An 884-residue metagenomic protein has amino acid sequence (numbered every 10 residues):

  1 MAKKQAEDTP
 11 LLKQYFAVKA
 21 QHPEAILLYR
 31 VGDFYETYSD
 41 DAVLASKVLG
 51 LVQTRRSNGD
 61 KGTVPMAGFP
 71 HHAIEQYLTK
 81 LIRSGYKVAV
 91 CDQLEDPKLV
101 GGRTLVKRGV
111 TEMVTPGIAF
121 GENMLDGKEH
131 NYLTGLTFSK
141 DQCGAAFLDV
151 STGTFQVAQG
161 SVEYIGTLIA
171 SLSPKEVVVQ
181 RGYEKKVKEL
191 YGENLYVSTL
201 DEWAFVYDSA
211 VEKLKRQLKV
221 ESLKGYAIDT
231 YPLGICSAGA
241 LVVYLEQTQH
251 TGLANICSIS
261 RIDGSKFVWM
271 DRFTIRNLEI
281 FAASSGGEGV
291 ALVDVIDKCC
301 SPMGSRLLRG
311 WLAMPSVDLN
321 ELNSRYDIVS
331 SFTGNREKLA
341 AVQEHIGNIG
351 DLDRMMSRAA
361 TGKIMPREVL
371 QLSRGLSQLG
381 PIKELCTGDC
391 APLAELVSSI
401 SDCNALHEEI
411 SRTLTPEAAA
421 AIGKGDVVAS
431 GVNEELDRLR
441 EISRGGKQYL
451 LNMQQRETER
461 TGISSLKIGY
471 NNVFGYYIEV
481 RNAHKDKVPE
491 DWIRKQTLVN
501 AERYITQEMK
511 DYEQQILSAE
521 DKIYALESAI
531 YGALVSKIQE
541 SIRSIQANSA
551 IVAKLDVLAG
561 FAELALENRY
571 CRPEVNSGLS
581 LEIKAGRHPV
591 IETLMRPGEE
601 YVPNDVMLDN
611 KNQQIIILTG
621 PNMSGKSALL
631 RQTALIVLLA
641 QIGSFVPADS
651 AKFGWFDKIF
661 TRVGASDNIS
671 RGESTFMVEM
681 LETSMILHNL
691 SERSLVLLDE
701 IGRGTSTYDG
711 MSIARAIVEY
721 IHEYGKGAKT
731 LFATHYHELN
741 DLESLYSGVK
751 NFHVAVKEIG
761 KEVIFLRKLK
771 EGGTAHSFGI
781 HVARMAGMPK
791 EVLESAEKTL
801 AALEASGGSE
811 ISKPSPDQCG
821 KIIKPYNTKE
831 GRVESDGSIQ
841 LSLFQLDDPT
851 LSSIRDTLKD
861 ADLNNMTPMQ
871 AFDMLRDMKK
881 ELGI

Functional and structural regions predicted by a protein language model:
A2-S331, A340, E344-G347, D351-A360 (+4 more regions): Charged catalytic and DNA/RNA-contacting regions of genome-maintenance and nucleic-acid-processing enzymes
K4-Q5, K13-A17, E24, V535 (+3 more regions): Conserved phosphate-binding elements of NTP-dependent enzyme cores
S39-D40, Y231, C300, S305 (+5 more regions): ATPase nucleotide-binding head domains, primarily ABC-like/P-loop NTPase cores
R55-A67, F155, K219-I228, E279-F281 (+11 more regions): Short hinge/gating elements
F205-V211, W269, I280-S285, R374-N452 (+3 more regions): Amphipathic heptad-repeat alpha-helical coiled-coil/stalk segments that mediate oligomerization, filament/stalk
Q343-I346, L352, L370-S373, I545-K554 (+1 more regions): Hydrophobic alpha-helical segments characteristic of transmembrane helices
L498, E502-S536: Extended, charged coiled-coil "arm/hinge" scaffolds of SMC/Rad50-like chromosome-maintenance ATPases and other large
Q840, L846-I884: C-terminal tails and terminal domains of large nucleic-acid-associated and other macromolecular-machine proteins
